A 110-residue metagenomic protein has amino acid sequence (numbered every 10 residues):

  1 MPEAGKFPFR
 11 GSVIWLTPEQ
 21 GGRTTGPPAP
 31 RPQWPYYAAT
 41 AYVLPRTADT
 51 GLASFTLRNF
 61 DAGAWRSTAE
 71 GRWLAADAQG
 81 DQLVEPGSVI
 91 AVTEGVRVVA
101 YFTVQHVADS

Functional and structural regions predicted by a protein language model:
M1-S110: C-terminal effector/interaction modules appended to NTPase cores
